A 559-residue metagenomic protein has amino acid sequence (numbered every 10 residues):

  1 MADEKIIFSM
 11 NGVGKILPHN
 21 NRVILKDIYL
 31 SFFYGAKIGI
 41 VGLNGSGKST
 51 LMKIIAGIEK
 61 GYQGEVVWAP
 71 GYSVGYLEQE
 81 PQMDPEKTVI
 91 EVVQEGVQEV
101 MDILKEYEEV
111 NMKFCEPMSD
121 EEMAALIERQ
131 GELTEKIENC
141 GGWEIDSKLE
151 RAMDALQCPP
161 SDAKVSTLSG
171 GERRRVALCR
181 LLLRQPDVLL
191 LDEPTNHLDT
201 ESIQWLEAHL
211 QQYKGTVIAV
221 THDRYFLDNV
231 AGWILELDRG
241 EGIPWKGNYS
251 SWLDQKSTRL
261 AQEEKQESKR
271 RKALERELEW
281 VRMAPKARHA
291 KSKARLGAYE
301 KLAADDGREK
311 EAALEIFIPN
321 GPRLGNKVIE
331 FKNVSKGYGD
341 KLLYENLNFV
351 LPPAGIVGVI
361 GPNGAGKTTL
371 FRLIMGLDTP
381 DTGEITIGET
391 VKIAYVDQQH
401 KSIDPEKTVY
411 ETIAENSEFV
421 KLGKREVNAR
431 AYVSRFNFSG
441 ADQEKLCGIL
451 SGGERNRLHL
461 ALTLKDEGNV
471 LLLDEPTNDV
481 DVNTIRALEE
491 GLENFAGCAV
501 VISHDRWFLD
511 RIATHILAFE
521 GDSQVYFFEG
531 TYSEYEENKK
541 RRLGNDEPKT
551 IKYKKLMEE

Functional and structural regions predicted by a protein language model:
M1-S268, A312, N320-E559: ABC ATP-binding cassette signature C-motif
E135, A284-A287, A294, E315-G321: Alpha-helical segments in transporter systems
Q255-R288, S292-A298, L302-E309: Intracellular alpha-helical coupling/juxtamembrane segments of multi-pass membrane proteins
